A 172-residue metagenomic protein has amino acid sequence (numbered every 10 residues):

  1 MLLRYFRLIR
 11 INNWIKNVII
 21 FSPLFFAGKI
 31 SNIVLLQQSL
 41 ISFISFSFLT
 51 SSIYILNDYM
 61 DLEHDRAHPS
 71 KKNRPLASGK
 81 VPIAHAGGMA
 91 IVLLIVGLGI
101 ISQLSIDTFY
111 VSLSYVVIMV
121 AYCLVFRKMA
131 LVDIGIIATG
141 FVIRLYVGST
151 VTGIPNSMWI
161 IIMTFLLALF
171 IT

Functional and structural regions predicted by a protein language model:
M1-R66, K80-G88, V92: Topogenic membrane-insertion module of multi-pass membrane proteins
L2-F6, I11-N13, L124, V142 (+1 more regions): C-terminal membrane-associated helical module and adjoining short loops/tails
V18-S22, L40, I44-S51, G88-G99 (+7 more regions): Generic alpha-helical transmembrane segments of integral inner-membrane proteins, especially permease/transport modules
F25-I44, L98-Y110, L145-M163: Helix-coil boundary and interhelical linker segments in multi-pass alpha-helical membrane proteins
S47-Y59, V117-V125, Y146, T164-T172: Transmembrane alpha-helical segments that form the membrane-embedded catalytic/substrate-channel core of multi-pass
M60-H64, T108, V125, A130 (+1 more regions): Membrane-interfacial segments
L62, A67-S112, M158-L169: Multi-pass membrane catalytic core of lipid/isoprenoid biosynthesis enzymes
A130-G140: Cytoplasmic-side transmembrane-helix entry/capping segments in multi-pass membrane proteins
